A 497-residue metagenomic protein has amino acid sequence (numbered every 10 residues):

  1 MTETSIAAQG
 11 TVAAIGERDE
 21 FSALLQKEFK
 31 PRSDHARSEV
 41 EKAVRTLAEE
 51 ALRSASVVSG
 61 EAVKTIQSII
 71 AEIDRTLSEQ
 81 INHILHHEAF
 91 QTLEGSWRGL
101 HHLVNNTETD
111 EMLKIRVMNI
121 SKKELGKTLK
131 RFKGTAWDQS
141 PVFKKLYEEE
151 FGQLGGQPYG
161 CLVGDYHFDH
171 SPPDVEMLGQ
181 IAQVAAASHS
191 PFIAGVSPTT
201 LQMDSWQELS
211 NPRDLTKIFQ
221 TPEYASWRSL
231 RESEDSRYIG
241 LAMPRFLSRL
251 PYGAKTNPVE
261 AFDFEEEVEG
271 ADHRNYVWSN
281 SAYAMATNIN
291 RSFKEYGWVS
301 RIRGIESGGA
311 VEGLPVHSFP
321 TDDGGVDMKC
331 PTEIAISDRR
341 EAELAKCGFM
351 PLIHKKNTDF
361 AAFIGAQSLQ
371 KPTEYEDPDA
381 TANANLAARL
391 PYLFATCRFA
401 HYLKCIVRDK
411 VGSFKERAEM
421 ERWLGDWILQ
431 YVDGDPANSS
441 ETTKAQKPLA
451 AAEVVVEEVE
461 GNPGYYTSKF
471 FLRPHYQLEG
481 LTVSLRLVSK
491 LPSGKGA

Functional and structural regions predicted by a protein language model:
T2-V58, E108, I120, L146-Y402: A glycine- and small-residue-enriched flexible loop/hinge signal that marks low-structured segments
A48-F132: Extended assembly-interface regions of large multimeric machines
I69-A89, T107, R291-S307, V311-A497: Structured, hydrophobic secondary-structure cores that serve as assembly/anchoring elements
W97-R116, G126-G156, P173-Q183: Core mixed alpha/beta domains of very large multi-subunit molecular machines
R98-H101, G179-A187, R422-D426, L487-K490: Amphipathic alpha-helical scaffolding segments
K122-G126, L201, N462: A short acidic, often aromatic-flanked loop/helix-cap motif at beta-alpha or helix-coil junctions that lines enzyme
K123-T128, H189-P191, L429-Y431, G494-A497: Eukaryote-specific, cytoplasm-facing alpha-helical/coiled-coil scaffolding segments in long proteins
K130-T135, Q207-P212, F470-F471: Short, surface-exposed amphipathic charged segments that create phosphate/polyanion-binding patches used for binding
